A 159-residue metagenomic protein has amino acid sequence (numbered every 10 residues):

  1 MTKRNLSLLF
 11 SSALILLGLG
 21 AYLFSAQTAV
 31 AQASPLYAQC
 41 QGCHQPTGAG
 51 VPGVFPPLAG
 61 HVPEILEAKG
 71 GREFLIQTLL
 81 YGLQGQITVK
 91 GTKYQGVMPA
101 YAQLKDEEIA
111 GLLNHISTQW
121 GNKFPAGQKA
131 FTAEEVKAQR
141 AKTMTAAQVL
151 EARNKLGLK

Functional and structural regions predicted by a protein language model:
M1-A31, T118-Q119, P125, K142-K159: Post-cleavage N-terminal segment of exported redox proteins
G18-Y37, G50, P63-E67: Electrostatic cytochrome c docking/interface patches
Y37-P46, L112-H115: The canonical Cys-X-X-Cys-His
A49-I87, Q95-K105: Gly/Gly-Pro-rich "capping" loops immediately C-terminal to redox-active cysteine motifs in periplasmic/lumenal
V89-K90, Y101-K159: Flexible coil segments in periplasmic/lumen-exposed cytochrome c-class electron-transfer proteins
